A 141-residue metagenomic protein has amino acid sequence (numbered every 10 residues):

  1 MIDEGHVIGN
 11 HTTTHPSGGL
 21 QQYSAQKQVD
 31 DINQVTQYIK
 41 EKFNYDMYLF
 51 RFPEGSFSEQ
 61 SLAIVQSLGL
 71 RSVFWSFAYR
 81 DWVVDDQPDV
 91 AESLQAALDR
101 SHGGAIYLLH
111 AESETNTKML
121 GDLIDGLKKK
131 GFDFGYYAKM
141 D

Functional and structural regions predicted by a protein language model:
M1-A91, L98-L108: Metal-dependent polysaccharide deacetylase catalytic core of the NodB/CE4 family, i.e., the active-site-bearing domain
F57, E114-T115: Glycine-/small-residue-rich active-site loops that bind phosphorylated ligands and cofactors
A96-D99, G126: Short basic/hydrophobic patches in alpha-helices and adjacent helix-turn junctions that form amphipathic surface motifs
H110-E112: Structural motif
T115-D141: C-terminal domain-boundary segment and adjacent tail
